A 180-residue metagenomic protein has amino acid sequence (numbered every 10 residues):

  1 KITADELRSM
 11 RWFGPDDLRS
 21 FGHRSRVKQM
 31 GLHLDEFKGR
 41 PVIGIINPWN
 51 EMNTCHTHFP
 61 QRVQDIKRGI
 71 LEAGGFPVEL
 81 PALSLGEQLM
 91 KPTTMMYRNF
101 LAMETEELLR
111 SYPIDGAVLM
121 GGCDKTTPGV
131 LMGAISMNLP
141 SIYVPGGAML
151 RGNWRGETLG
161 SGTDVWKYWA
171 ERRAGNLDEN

Functional and structural regions predicted by a protein language model:
K1-R40: N-terminal amphipathic/basic leader segments beginning at the initiator methionine
I2-G14, I43-N50, L80-P92, T163-K167: Gly-rich Lys/Arg/Thr-decorated short loops/hinges at beta-loop-alpha junctions or inter-strand turns that position
D16-S20, R24, G39, H56-Q64 (+3 more regions): Electropositive phosphate-/nucleotide-binding environments in soluble metabolic enzymes
G22-H33, L71, G75-L119, G175-D178: Glycine-rich oxoanion-binding loops at beta->alpha junctions
D35, G44, N50-S84: Glycine-rich phosphate/diphosphate-binding loop of Rossmann-like nucleotide-binding domains
R40, L83, G147: Residue-level "edge-of-site" marker
W49-H56, G121-T127: Gly/Ser/Thr-rich loops at beta-strand to alpha-helix junctions that form or flank small-molecule/cofactor-binding
M95-N180: Active-site cavity-forming subdomains of large catalytic enzyme subunits
